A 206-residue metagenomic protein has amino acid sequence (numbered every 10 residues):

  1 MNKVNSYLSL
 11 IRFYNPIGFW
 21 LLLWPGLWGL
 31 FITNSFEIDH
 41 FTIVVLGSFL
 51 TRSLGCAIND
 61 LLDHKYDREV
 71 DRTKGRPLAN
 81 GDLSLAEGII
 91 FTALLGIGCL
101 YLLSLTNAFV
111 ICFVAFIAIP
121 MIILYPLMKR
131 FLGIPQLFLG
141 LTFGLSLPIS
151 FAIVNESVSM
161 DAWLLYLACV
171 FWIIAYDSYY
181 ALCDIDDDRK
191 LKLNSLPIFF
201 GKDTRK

Functional and structural regions predicted by a protein language model:
M1-L10, D186: Short, Lys/Arg-rich, polar N-terminal cytosolic tail immediately upstream of the first transmembrane signal-anchor
V4, W20, T42, I117-P120 (+3 more regions): Alpha-helical membrane-protein architecture signal
N5-S9, L46, R76-M160, L164: Intramembrane alpha-helical segments
R12-I32, G140-G144: The first (N-terminal) embedded transmembrane alpha-helix
Y14-N15, S84, P135, G201: Residue-level detector of functionally special positions within alpha-helical transmembrane segments of multi-pass
P25-H40, F151-S157: Alpha-helical phosphate/pyrophosphate-handling elements in metalloenzyme active cores
E37-F49: Loop-to-helix transition at the N-terminal end of transmembrane alpha-helices
G47-L100, V170-K206: Solvent-exposed interhelical
